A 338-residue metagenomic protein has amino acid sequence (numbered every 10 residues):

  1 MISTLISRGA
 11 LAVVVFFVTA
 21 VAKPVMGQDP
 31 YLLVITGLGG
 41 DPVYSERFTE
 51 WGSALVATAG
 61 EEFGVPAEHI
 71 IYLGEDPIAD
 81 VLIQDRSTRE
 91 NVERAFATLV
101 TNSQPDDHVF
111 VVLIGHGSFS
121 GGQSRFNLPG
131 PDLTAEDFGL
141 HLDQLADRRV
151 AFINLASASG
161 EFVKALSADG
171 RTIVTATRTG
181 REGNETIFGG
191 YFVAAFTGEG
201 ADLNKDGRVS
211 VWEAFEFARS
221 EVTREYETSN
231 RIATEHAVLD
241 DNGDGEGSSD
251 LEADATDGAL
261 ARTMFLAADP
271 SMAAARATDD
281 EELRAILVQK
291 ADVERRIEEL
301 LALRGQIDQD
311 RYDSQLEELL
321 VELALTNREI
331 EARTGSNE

Functional and structural regions predicted by a protein language model:
M1-I6: N-terminal secretory signal peptides that target proteins for export/translocation
R8-K23: Bacterial N-terminal signal peptides
V21-F110, G117, S124-R125, D132 (+4 more regions): Boundary/activation segment at the start of structured domains
L38-E46, P77-R86, Q123-P129, A176-E182 (+3 more regions): Second-shell loop/turn segments in exported
L38-P42, D76-D80, G115-S120, P131-T134 (+4 more regions): Solvent-exposed loop/turn segments at secondary-structure junctions within structured extracellular/periplasmic domains
V150-G243: Active-site-proximal C-terminal subdomain of hydrolase catalytic domains
L155, D279-T334: Alpha-helical, heptad-rich or low-complexity scaffold/stalk segments that mediate oligomerization or tethering
D202-K290: Caspase-like cysteine protease fold
